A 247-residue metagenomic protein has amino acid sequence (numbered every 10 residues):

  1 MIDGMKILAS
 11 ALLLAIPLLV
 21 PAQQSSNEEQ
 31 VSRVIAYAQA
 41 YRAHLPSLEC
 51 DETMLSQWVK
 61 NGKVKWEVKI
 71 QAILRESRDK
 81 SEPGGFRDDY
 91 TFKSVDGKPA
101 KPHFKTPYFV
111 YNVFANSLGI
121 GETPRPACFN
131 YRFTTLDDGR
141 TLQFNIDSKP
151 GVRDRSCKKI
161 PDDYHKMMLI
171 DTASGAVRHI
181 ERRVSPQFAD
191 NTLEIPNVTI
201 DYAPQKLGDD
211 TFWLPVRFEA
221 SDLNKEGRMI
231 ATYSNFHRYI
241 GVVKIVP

Functional and structural regions predicted by a protein language model:
M1-I2, K244: Short hotspots in intrinsically disordered terminal tails
D3-L13: Sec-dependent signal peptide recognition, specifically the positively charged N-region followed immediately by
L12-A22: Hydrophobic h-region of N-terminal signal peptides that target proteins for export in Gram-negative bacteria
Q23-H165, T172-H179, R183-V198, A203-P247: Structured extracytoplasmic
